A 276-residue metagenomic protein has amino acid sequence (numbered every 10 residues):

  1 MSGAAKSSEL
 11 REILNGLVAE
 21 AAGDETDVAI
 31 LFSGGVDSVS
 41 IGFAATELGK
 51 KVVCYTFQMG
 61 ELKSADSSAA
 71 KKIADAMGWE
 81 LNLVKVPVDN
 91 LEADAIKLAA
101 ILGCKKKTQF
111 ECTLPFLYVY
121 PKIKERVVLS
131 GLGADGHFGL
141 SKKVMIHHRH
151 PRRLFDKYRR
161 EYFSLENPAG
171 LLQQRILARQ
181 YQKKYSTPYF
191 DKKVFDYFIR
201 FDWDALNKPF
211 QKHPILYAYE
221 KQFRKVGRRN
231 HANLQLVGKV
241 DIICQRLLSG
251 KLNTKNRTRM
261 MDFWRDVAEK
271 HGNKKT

Functional and structural regions predicted by a protein language model:
M1-D27: RNA-binding accessory domains that recognize and position tRNA/RNA substrates
I13-V18, I41-A44, I73, P115-V119 (+2 more regions): Structural preference for long, well-ordered alpha-helical segments in enzyme cores
E20-M77: ATP-dependent adenylation/pyrophosphate-handling site
D24-V28, N90-K142, E166-Q174: Conserved adenosine/adenylate-binding substructure
V36-S38, G60-L62, V88-L91, G133-H137 (+2 more regions): Short, solvent-exposed loop/turn segments at secondary-structure junctions
S67-L102, L132: A conserved beta-strand->alpha-helix junction
V128, G133-R152, S164-K255: Mid-to-C-terminal catalytic subdomains of enzymes that bind/position adenosyl phosphate moieties or nucleic-acid
N253-T276: Acidic, carboxylate-rich catalytic segments that either coordinate divalent cations
